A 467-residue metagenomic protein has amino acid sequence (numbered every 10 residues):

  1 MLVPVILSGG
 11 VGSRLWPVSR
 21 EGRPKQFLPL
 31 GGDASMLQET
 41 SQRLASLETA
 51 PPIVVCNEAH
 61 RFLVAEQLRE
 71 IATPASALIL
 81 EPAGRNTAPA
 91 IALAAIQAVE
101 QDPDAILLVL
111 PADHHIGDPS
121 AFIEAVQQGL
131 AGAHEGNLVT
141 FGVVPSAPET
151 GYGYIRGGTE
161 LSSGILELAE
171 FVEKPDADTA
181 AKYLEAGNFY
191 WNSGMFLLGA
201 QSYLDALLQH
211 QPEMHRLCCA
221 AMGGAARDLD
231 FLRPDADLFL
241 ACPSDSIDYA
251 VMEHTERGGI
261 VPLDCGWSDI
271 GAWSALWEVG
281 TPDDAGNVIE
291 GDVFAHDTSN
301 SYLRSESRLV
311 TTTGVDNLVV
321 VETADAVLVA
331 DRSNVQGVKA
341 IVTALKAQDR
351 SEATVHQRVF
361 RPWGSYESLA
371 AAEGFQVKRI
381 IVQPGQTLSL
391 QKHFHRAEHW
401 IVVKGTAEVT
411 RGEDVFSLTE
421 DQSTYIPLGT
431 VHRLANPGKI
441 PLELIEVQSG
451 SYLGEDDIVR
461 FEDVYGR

Functional and structural regions predicted by a protein language model:
M1-I6, R14-E21, P29-P111, H115-A121 (+3 more regions): Conserved N-terminal catalytic core of the sugar/cofactor nucleotidyltransferase
M1-L2, T49-A50, T73-A75, D102-A105 (+10 more regions): Short coil/turn connectors at secondary-structure junctions
L7, L110, V402, V447: Catalytic metal- and UDP-sugar-binding loop of GT-A-like glycosyltransferases, i.e., residues flanking the conserved
F27, L37, A94, D113 (+4 more regions): Residue-level signal for inorganic ion chemistry
L107, N188, M195-F196, S268 (+2 more regions): A residue-level structural signature of the nucleotidyltransferase/glycosyltransferase Rossmann-like core
D118-A241, G259: Conserved core of the sugar-phosphate nucleotidyltransferase
S202-I401, T406-Y425, H432, N436-P437 (+2 more regions): Left-handed beta-helix
L444: Noncatalytic nucleic-acid binding interfaces
